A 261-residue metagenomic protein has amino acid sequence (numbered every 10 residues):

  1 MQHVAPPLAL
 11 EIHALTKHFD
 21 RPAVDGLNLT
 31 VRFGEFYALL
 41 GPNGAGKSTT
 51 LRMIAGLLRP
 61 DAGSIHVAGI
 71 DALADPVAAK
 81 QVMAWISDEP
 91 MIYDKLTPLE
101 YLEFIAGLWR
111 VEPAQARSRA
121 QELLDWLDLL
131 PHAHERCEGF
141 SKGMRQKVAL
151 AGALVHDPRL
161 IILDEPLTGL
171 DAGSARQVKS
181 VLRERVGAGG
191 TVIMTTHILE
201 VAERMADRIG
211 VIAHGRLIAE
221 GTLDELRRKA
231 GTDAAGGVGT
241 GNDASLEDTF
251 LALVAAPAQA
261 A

Functional and structural regions predicted by a protein language model:
G63-A74, A78-A79: Conserved ABC transporter NBD signature motif
E103, G107, A114-H132: Conserved ABC ATPase "signature" region
D157: Conserved catalytic motifs of ABC-family nucleotide-binding domains
I161-E165: Catalytic Walker B motif of ABC-type/P-loop ATPase nucleotide-binding domains
A175-A188: Helical segment within the ABC ATPase nucleotide-binding domain
E220-G221: ABC ATPase "signature
